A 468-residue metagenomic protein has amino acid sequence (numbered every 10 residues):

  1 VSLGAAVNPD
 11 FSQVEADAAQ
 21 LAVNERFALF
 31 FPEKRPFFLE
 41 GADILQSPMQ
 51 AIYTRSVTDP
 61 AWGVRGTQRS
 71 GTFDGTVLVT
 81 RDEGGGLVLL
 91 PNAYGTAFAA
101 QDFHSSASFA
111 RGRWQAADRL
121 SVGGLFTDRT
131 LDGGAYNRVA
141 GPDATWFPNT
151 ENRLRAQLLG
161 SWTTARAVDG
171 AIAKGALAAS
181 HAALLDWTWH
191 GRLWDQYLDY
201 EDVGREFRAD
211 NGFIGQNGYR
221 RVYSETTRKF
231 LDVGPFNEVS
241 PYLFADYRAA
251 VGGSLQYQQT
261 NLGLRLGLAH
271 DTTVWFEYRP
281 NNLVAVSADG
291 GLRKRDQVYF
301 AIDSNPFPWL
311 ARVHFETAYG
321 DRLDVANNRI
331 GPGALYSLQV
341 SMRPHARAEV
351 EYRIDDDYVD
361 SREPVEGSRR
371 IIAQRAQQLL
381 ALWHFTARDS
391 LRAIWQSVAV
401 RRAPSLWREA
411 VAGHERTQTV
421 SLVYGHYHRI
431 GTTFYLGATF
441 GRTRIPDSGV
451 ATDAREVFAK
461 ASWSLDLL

Functional and structural regions predicted by a protein language model:
V1-A250, Y278-V284, L292-D296, A318 (+1 more regions): Outer-membrane beta-barrel channel domains
D59, G160-L468: Exposed, low-structure sequence patches enriched in small/polar residues
